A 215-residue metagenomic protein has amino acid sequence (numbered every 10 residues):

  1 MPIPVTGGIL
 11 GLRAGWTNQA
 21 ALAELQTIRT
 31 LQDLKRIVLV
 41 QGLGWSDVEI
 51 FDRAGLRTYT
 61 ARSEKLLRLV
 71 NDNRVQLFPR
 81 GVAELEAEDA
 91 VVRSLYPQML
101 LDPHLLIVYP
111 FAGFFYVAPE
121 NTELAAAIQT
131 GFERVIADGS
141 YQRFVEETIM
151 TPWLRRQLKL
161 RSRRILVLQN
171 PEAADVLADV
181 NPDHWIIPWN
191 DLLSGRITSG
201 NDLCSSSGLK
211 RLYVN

Functional and structural regions predicted by a protein language model:
M1, G44, R62-S63, R80-A90 (+1 more regions): Beta->alpha turn/N-cap motifs
M1, R53-A54, E64-A83: Short helices/loops that flank or line small-molecule/ion binding pockets
M1-D33: Acidic, polar ligand-binding/catalytic clefts
G8-A14, A90-Q129, T151-V176, V180-W189: Periplasmic-binding protein-like
A20-R29, Y59, E120-A126: Short helix-loop capping/hinge motifs at secondary-structure junctions, enriched in acidic/polar residues
T27-G44, Q76-L77: Short loop->beta-strand "edge-of-pocket" segments that line small-molecule binding or catalytic clefts across diverse
V40-Q41, L56-E64: Short beta-strand-to-loop elements that line the ligand-binding cleft of bilobed periplasmic-binding protein-like
S46-R53, F132-C204, G208, Y213: Ligand-binding clefts/hinges and TM-proximal coupling segments of bilobed small-molecule sensing domains
